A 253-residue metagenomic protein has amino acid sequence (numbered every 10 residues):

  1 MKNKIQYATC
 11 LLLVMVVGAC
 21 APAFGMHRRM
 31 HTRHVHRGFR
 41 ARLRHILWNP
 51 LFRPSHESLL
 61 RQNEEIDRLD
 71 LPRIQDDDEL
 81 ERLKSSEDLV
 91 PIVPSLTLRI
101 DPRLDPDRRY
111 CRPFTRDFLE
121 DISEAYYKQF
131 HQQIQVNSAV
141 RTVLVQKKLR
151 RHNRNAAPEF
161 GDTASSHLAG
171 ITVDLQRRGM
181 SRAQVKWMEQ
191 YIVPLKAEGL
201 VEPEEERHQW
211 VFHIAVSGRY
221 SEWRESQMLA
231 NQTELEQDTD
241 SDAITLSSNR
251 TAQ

Functional and structural regions predicted by a protein language model:
K2-T9: Bacterial N-terminal signal peptides that target proteins for export
L13-G18: Hydrophobic core
A23-F118, E206-Q209, A215-E236, D242: Extracytoplasmic cell-surface/polysaccharide-interacting catalytic and binding patches
D101-P113, Q133-N137, D174-G179: Second-shell loop/turn segments in exported
C111-F118, I122, V145, Q184-Y191: Stable alpha-helical elements in mature extracytoplasmic
Q132-L149: Acidic helix-start/capping segments at beta-turn-to-alpha-helix junctions
L144-F160: Charged, often glycine-rich, active-site loop that binds/positions anionic groups
P158-Q253: Catalytic cores and adjacent binding grooves of peptidoglycan-active enzymes
